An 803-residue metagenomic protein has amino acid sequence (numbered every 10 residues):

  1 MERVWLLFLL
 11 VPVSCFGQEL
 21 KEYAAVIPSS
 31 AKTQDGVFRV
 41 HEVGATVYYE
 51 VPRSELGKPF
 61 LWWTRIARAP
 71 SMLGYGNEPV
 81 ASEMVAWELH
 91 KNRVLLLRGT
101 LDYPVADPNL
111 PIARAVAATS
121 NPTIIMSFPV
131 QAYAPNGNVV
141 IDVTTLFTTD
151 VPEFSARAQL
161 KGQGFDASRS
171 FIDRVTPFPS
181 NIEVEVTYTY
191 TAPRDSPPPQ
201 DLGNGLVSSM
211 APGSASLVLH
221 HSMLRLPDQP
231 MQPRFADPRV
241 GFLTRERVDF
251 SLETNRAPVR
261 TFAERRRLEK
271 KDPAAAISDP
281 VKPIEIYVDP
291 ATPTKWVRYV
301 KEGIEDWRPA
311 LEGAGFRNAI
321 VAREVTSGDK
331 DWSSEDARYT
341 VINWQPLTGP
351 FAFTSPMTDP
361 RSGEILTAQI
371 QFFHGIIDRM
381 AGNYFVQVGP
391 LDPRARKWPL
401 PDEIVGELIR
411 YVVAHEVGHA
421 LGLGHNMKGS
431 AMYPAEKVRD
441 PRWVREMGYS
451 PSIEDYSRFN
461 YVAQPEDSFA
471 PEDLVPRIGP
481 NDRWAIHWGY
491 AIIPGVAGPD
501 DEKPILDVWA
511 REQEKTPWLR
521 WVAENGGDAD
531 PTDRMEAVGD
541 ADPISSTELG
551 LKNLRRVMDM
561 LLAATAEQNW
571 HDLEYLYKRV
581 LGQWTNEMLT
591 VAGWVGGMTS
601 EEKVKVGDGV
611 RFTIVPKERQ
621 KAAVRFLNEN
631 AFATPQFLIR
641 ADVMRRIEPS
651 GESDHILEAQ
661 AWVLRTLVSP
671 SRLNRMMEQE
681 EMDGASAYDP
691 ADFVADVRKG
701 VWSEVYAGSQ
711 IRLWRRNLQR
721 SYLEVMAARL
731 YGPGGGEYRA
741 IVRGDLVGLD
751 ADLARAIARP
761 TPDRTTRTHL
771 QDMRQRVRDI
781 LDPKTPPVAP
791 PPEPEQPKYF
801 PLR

Functional and structural regions predicted by a protein language model:
V4-V13: Sec-dependent N-terminal signal peptides
Q18-V47, V51-T292, A310, A314 (+7 more regions): Auxiliary tRNA-acceptor-end handling modules of aminoacyl-tRNA synthetases
V43, E78, P290, T294-E302 (+4 more regions): Soluble non-cytosolic domains of exported or imported proteins
Y49, W307, G363, H415 (+1 more regions): Divalent metal-coordination and catalytic microenvironments
R298-E305, P309, Y411, G582 (+2 more regions): Solvent-exposed, polar/charged alpha-helical surfaces in well-ordered, non-transmembrane soluble domains, broadly
E305-F316, G418-H419, L423, F459 (+2 more regions): Sec-exported extracytoplasmic/periplasmic mature domains
E324-Q345, E407-Q464: The catalytic-center signature of Zn2+-dependent metalloproteases
S430-R803: Conserved catalytic/binding loops enriched for acidic/polar residues
